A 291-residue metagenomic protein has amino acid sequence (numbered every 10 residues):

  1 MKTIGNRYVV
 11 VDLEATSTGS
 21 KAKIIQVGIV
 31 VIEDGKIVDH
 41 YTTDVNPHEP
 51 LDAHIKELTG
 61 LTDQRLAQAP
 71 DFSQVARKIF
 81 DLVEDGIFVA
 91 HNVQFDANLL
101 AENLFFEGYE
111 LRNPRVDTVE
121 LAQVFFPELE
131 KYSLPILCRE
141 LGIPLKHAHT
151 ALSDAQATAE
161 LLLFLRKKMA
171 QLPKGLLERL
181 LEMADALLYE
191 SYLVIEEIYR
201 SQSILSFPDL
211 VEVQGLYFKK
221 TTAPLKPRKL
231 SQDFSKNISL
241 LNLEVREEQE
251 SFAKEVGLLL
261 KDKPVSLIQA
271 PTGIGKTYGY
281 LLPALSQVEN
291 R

Functional and structural regions predicted by a protein language model:
M1-K2, F164-D233: Acidic two-metal-ion nuclease catalytic site recognized across multiple nuclease folds, prominently DnaQ/RNase D-T
M1-P114, P127-H149: Conserved non-catalytic scaffold segment of RNase H-like nuclease domains
R7, I87, V265-L267, R291: Residue-level preference for the first positions of well-ordered beta-strands
T150-L165: Acidic, divalent-metal-coordinating active-site segment for phosphoryl/phosphodiester hydrolysis, typified by short
T222-Q269, L282: Conserved pre-motif I regulatory segment
Q269-G275: Active-site nucleophile and cofactor-binding loops and adjacent substrate-binding regions of central metabolic enzymes
G275-L285: Motif I (Walker A/P-loop) of helicase-class P-loop NTPases
L285-R291: Conserved SF1/SF2 helicase motif Ia
